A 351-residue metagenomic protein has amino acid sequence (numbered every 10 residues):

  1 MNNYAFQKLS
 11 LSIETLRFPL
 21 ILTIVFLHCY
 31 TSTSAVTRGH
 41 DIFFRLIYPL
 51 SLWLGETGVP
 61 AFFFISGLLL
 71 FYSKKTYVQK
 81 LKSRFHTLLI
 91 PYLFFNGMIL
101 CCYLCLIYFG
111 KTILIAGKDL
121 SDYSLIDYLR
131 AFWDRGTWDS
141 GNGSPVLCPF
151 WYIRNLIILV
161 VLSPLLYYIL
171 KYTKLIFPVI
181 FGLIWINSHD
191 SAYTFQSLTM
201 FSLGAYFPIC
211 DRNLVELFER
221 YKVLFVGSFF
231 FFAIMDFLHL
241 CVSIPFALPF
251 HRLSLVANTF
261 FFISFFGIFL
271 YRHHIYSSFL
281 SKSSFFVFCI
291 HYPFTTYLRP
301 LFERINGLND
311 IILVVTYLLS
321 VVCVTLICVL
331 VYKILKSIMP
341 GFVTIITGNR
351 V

Functional and structural regions predicted by a protein language model:
M1-F181, I305-V351: Membrane-cytosol interface segments of multi-pass membrane proteins, especially ER/Golgi lipid-handling enzymes
Y4, T199-S202, C210-F286, Y292-F302 (+1 more regions): Alpha-helical transmembrane segments and terminal signal-anchor/GPI-anchor hydrophobic tails, characterized by long
T23-F26, A61-F63, M200, F207 (+2 more regions): Hydrophobic residues within membrane-embedded alpha-helical segments of Major Facilitator Superfamily
F26-C29, N96-G97, P178-A192, G227-C241 (+1 more regions): Aromatic-anchored segments of alpha-helical transmembrane domains
I47-V59, G141-R154, W185-S202, D236-F262: Interfacial loop-to-helix transition and helix-capping segments at the boundaries of transmembrane helices
L68-Y72, Y167, A205, I209 (+1 more regions): Short glycine/serine- and small hydrophobic-enriched flexible loop segments
L162-D211: Loop-centered beta-sheet repeat module
A205, F260, T296, T325-K333: Transmembrane alpha-helical segments of multi-pass membrane transport proteins and ion-pumping complexes
